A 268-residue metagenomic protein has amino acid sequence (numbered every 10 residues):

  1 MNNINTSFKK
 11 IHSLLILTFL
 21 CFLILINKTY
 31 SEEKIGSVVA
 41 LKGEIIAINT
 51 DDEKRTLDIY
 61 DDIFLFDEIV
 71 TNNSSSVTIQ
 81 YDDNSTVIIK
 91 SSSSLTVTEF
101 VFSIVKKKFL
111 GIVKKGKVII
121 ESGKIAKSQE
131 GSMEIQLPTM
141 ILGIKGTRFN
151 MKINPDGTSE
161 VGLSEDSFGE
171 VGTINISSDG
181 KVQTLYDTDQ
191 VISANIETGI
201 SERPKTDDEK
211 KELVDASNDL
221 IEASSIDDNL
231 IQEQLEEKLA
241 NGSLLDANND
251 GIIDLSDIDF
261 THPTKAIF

Functional and structural regions predicted by a protein language model:
N2-E33, K54-D58, I104-K108, L137 (+1 more regions): C-terminal interaction modules
G36-Y186, Q190-A194: Structural recognition of beta-strand segments within beta-rich domains
